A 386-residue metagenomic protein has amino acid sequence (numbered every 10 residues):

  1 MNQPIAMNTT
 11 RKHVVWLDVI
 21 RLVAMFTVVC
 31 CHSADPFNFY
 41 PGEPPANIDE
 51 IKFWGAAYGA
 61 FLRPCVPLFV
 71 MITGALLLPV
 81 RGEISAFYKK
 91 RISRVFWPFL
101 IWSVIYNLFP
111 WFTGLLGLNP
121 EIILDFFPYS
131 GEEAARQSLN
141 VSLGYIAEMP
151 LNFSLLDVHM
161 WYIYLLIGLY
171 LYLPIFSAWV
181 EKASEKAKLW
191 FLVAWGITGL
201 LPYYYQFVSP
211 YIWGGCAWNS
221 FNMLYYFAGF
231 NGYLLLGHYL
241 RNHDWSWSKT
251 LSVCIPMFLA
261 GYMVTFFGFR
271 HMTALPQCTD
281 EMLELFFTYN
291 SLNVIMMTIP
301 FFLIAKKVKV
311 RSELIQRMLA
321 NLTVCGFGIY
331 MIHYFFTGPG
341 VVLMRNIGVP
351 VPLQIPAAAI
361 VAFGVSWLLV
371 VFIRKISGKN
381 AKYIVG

Functional and structural regions predicted by a protein language model:
N2-G386: Alpha-helical transmembrane segments and their immediate juxtamembrane cytosolic regions
